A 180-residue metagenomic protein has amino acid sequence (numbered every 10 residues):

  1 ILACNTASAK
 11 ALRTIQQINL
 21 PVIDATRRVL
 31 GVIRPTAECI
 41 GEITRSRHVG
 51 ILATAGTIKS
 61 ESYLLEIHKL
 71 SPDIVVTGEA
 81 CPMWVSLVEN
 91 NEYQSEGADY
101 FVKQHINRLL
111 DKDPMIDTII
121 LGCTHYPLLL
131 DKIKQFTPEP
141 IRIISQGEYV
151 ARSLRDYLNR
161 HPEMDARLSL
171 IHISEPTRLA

Functional and structural regions predicted by a protein language model:
I1, T6-R47: Glycine/small-residue-rich loop that forms an oxyanion/phosphate-binding "nest" at active or ligand-binding sites
I1-N5, G50-I51, I116-C123: Periplasmic-binding protein-like
V22-V32, G50-I51, D73-G78, E139-G147 (+1 more regions): Short hydrophobic/aromatic-enriched beta-strand-loop microsegments
P35-C39, P82-L87, R142-P162: Short, flexible loop segments at boundaries between secondary-structure elements
S46-I74: An alpha-beta-alpha
R47-I58, Q94-K103, R160-L170: A polyampholytic, Gly/Pro-enriched intrinsically disordered region
H68-F136: Active-site rim beta-loop-alpha module in soluble metabolic enzymes
I171-A180: Single conserved hydrophobic/aromatic residue that forms the stacking wall/gate of nucleotide- or nucleobase-binding
